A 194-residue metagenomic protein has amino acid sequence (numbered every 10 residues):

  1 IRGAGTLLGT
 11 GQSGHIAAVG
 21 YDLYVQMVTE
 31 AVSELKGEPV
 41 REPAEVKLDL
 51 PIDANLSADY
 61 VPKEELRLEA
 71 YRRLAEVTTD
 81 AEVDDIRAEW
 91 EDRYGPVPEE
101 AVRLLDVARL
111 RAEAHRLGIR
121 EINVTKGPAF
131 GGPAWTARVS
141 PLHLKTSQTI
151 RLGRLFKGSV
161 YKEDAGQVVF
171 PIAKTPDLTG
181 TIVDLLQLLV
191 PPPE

Functional and structural regions predicted by a protein language model:
I1-E194: Accessory helical-bundle/CTD segments and flexible terminal tails appended to RecA-like ATPase motors
